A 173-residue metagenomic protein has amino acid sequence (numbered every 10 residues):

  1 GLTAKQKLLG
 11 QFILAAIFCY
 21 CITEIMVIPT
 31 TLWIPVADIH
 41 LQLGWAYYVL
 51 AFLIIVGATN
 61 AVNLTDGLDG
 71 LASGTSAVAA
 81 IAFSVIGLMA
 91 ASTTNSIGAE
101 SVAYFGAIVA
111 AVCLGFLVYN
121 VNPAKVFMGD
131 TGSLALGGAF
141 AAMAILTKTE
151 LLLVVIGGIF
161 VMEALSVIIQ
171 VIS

Functional and structural regions predicted by a protein language model:
G1-G10: Membrane-interfacial loop-to-helix junctions in multi-pass inner-membrane proteins
I13, F18-I25, T30-L32, A37 (+3 more regions): Alpha-helical transmembrane segments
